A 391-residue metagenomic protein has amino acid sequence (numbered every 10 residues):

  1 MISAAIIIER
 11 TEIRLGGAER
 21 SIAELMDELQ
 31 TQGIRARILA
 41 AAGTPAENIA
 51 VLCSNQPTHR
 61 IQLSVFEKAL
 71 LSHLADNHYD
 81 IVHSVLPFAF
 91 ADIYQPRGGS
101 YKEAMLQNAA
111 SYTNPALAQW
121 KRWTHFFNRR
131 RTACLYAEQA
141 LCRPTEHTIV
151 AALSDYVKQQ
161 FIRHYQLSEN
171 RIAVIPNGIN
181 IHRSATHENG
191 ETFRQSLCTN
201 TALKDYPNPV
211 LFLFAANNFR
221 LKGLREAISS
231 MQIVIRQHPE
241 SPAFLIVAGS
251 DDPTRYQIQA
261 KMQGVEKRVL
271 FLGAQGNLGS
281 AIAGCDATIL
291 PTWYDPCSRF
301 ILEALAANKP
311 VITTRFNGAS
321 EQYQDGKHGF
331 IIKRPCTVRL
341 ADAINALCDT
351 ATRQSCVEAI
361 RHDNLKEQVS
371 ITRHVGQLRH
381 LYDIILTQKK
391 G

Functional and structural regions predicted by a protein language model:
A41-G43, A215-F219, A243-Q257: Glycosyltransferase donor-sugar binding loop
K121-L153, V174: Membrane-proximal helix-turn-helix segments that form the acceptor-binding/catalytic region of lipid-linked
A151, D205-K222, I228-M231: Conserved donor-binding/catalytic core segment of Leloir-type glycosyltransferases
Y156, G178: Carbohydrate-associated surface elements
A185-K204: A short helix/loop element that forms part of the nucleotide-sugar donor recognition site in Leloir-type
A274, W293: Aromatic "clamp/platform" in nucleotide-sugar-dependent glycosyltransferases that forms part of the donor/acceptor
P310-T313: Short hydrophobic beta-strand element within catalytic cores of glycosyltransferases and related nucleotide-activated
D325-G326, F330-T337, N345-A351: Conserved acidic donor-binding segment of nucleotide-sugar-dependent glycosyltransferases
